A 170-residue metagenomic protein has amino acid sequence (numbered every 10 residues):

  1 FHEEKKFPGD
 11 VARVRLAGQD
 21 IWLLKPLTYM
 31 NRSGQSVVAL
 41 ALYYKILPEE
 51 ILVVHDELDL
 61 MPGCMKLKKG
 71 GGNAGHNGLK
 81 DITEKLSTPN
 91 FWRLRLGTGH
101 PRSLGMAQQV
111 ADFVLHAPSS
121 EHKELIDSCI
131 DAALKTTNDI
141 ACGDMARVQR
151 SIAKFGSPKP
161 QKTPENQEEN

Functional and structural regions predicted by a protein language model:
F1-G70, K80-R95, P101-D112, E124-D131 (+1 more regions): Nucleotide and nucleotide-moiety/phosphate-recognizing core
N73: Conserved TIR/SEFIR loop-to-helix hotspot centered on a Trp-containing motif with a nearby acidic residue
S120-E121: Amphipathic alpha-helix from the class-I
